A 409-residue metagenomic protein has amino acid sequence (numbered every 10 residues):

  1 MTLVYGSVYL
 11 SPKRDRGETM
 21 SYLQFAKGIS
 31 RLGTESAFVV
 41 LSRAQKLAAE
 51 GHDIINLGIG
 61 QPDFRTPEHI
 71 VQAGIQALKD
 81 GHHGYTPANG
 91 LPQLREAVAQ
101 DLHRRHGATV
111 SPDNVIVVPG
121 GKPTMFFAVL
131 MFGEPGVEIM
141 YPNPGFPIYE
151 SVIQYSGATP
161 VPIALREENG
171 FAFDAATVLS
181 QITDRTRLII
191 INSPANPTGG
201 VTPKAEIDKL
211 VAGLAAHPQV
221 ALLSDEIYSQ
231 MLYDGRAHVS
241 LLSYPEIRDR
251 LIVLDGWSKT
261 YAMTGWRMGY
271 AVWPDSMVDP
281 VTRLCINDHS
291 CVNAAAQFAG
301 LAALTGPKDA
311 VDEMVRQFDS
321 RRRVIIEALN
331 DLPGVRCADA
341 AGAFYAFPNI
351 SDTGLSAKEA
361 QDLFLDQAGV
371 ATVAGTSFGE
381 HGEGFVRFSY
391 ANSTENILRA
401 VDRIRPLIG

Functional and structural regions predicted by a protein language model:
T2-F25, G33-E35, V40, L47-I54 (+4 more regions): PLP-dependent class I/II
I29: Substrate/cofactor-recognition hotspot
Q45, A99, H103, V129-L130: Generic structural signal for well-ordered alpha-helical scaffold segments
H52-L57, V71, G84-P87: Short N-terminal amphipathic alpha-helices
L78-G81: N-terminal alpha-helical segment of soluble enzymes
Y85-P119: Conserved N-terminal alpha-helix of the aminotransferase class I/II PLP-enzyme fold
